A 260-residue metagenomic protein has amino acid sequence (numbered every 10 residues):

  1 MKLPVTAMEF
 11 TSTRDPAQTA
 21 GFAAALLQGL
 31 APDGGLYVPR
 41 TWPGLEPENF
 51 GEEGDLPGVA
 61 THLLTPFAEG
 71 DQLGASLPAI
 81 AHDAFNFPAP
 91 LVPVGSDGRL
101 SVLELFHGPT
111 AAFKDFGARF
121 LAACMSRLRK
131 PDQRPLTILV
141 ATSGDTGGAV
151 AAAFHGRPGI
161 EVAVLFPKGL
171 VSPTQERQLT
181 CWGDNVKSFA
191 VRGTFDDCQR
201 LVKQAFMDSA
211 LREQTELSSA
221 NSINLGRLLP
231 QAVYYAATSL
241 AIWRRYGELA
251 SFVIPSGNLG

Functional and structural regions predicted by a protein language model:
K2-G260: PLP-dependent amino-acid enzyme catalytic core
